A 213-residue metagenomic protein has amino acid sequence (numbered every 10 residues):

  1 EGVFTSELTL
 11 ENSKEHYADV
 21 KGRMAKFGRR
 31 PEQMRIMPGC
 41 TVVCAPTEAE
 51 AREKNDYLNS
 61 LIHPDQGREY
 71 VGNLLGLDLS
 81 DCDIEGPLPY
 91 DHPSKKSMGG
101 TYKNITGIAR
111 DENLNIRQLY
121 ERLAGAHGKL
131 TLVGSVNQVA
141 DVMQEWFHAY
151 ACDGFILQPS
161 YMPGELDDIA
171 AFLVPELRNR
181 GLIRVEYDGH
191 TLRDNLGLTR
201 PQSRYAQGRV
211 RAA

Functional and structural regions predicted by a protein language model:
G2-E7, N12-A18: Catalytic-core regions of glycoside hydrolase
G2-F4, Q33-M37, D153-I156: Structural preference for beta-strand elements that scaffold enzyme active sites
T9-K14, P159-L166: Acidic-and-aromatic substrate-binding clefts and catalytic sites of carbohydrate-active enzymes
E11-E15, G22-F147, L177-A213: An alpha-helical appendage that flanks or caps ligand/catalytic pockets
H16, E50, E165-I169: Residues at alpha-helix caps and immediate loop-helix transition turns in enzyme cores, especially N- and C-cap
P38-V42, L157-P163: Conserved short loop/turn motifs at secondary-structure junctions
V139, H148, G154-L157, E165-D168: Extended hydrophobic-aromatic, low-complexity segments
